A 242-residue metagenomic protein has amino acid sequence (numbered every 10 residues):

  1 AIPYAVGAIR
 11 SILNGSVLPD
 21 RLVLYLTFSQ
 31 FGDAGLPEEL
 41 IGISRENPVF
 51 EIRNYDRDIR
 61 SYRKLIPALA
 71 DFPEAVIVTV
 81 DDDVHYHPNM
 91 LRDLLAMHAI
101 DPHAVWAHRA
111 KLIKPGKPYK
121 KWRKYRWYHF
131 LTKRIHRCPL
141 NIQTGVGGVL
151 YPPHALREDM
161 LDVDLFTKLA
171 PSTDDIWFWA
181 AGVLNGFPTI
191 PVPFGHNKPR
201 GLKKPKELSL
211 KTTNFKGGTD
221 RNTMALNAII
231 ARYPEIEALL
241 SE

Functional and structural regions predicted by a protein language model:
A1-P3, S29-E39, P115: Short, charged/polar "capping" segments at the starts of alpha-helices and the immediately preceding loops
P3, D56-R63: A short, glycine-/small-residue-rich helix N-cap motif at loop->alpha-helix starts within glycosyltransferase
R10-R21, F28-G32, G42-I43: Short, acidic, metal-binding catalytic loop of nucleotide-sugar glycosyltransferases
S44-I59: Conserved donor nucleotide-binding strand/loop of the catalytic core
L65-V76: Active-site nucleotide-sugar/metal-binding loop of Leloir-type enzymes
A68, H85-D164: Conserved catalytic core of nucleotide-sugar-dependent glycosyltransferases
E74-H85: Short beta-strand-to-loop acidic/aromatic patch adjacent to the donor-nucleotide binding site
L165-E242: C-terminal catalytic/acceptor-binding lobe
